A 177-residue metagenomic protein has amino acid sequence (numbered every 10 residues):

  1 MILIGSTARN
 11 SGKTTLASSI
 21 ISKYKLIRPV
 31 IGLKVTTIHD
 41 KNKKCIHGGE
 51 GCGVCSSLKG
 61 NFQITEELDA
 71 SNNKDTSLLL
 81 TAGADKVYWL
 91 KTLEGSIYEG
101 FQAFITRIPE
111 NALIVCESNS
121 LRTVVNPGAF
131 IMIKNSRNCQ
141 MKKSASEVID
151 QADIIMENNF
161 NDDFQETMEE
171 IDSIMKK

Functional and structural regions predicted by a protein language model:
L3-I20: Glycine-rich phosphate-binding P-loop
I4, G32-V35, Y88-K91, I114-E117 (+1 more regions): General beta-strand structural signal in soluble alpha/beta enzymes
I21-T92: N-terminal phosphate/diphosphate-binding loop that engages ATP/GTP or pyrophosphate donors across diverse enzyme folds
K43-I46, G100, N126: Short, well-ordered secondary-structure micro-motifs
A70-S71, S96, L113, Q140: Short secondary-structure boundary/capping elements
A82, K86-S120: Phosphate-binding/switch loop-helix module in NTP-utilizing enzymes
T106, E110-L113, S118-K177: Conserved catalytic-core segment of NTP-binding enzymes
